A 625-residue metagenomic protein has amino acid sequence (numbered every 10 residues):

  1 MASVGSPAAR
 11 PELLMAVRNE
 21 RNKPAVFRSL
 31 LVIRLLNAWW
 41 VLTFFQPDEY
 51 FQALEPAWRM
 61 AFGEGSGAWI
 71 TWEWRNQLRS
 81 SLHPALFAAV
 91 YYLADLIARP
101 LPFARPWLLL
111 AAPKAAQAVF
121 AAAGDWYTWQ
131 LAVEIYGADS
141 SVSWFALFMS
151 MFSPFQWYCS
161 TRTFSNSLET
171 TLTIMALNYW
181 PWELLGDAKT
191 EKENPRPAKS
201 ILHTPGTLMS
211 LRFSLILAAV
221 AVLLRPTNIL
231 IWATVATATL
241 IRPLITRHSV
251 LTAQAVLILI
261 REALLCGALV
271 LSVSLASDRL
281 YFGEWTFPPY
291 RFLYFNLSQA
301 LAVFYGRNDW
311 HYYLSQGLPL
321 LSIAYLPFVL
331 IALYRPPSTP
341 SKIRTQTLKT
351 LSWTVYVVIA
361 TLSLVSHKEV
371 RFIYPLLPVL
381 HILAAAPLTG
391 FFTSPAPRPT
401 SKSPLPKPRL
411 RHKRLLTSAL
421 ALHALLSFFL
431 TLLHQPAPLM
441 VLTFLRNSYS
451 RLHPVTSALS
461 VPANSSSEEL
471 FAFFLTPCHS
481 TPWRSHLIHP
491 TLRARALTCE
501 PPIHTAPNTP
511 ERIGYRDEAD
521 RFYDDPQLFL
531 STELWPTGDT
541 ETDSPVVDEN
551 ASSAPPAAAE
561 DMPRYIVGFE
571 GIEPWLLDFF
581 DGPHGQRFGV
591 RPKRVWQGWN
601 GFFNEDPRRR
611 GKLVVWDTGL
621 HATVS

Functional and structural regions predicted by a protein language model:
V4-P7, N178-A218, L230-L271: Perimembrane helix-loop-helix junctions
E20-A25, R99-A112, A116-S153, T170: Transmembrane-helix signature of polytopic, membrane-embedded enzymes that assemble or transfer cell-envelope glycans
F27-L31, S272, I331, P337-T339 (+4 more regions): Signature aromatic-anchored transmembrane alpha helix within multi-pass, membrane-resident enzymes that catalyze glycan
I33-W39, Y50-L78, L82-P100, L184-K192 (+1 more regions): Extracytosolic helix-loop segments that constitute the early lumenal/periplasmic catalytic or substrate-binding loops
L35, W39, A146-S150, P154-S160 (+3 more regions): Membrane-interface alpha helices of multi-pass inner-membrane proteins
Q46-D48, Y158-L168, T227, V370: Short acidic/glycine- and proline-prone juxtamembrane loop motifs at membrane-interface regions of multi-pass membrane
P243, S315-T345: Hydrophobic, aromatic-rich transmembrane alpha-helices and their immediate juxtamembrane boundary segments
P395-G571: Membrane-embedded, lumen/periplasm-facing catalytic core of multi-pass transferases that use lipid-linked donors
